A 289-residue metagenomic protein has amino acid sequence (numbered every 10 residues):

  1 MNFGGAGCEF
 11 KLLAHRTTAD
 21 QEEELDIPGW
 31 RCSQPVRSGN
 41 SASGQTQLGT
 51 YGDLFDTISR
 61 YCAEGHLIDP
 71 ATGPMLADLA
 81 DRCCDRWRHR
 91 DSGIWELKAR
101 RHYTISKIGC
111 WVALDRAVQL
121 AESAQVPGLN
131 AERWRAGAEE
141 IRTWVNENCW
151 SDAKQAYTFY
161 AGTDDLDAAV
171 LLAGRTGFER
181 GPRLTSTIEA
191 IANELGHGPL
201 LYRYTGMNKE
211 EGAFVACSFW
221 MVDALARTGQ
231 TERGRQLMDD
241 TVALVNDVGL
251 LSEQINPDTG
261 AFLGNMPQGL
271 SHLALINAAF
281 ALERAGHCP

Functional and structural regions predicted by a protein language model:
M1-N2: Extreme N-terminal leader/anchor segments
G7-Q45, G73, D78-R90, E139-V215 (+1 more regions): Extended glycan-interaction surfaces of carbohydrate-active proteins
Q34-S43, I58-H66, G93-A99: Short acidic, glycine/Ser/Thr-rich loop/turn "cap" segments at secondary-structure junctions
A42-S43, T50-D53: Acidic/histidine-rich alpha-helical segments that form the ligand environment of transition-metal centers
D53-I68, G109-V126, L171-G181, F219-T231 (+2 more regions): Well-ordered alpha-helical scaffold segments within catalytic/enzyme domains
D69-Q125, N130-E132, L166: Aromatic-lined, polymer-binding surfaces characteristic of secreted/periplasmic polysaccharide-degrading enzymes
